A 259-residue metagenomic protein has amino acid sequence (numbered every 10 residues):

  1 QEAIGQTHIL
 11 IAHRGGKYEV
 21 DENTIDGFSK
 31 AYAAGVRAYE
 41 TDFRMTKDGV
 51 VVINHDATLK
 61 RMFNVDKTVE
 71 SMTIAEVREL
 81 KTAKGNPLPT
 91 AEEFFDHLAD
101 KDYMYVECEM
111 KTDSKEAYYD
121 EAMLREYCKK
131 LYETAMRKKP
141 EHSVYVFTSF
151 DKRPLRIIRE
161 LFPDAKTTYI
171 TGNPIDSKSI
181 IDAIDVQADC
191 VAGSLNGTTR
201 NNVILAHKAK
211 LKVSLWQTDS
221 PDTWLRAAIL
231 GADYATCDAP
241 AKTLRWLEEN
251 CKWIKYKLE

Functional and structural regions predicted by a protein language model:
Q1-Y18, V65, A75, L80 (+1 more regions): Long, acidic (Asp/Glu-rich), low-complexity accessory segments flanking structured domains
T7-R37: N-terminal binding-site loop/beta-alpha segment at the start of enzyme catalytic domains that lines or forms
A12-R14, T41-F43, C108-T112, S149 (+3 more regions): A cross-domain feature marking catalytic cores of carbohydrate-active enzymes and several ubiquitous metabolic/repair
G27-M45, F94, I184-V191: Catalytic domains of carbohydrate-active enzymes, especially glycoside hydrolases
A38-E40, I53, E107, A192 (+2 more regions): Conserved beta-strand positions in the central sheet of alpha/beta enzyme cores
H55-K166, V186-D189, G193, A209: Metal-dependent phosphodiesterase/phospholipase catalytic core, i.e., the His/Asp/Glu-rich active-site region
K81, K166-E259: C-terminal active-site rim and adjoining tail of enzyme catalytic domains
